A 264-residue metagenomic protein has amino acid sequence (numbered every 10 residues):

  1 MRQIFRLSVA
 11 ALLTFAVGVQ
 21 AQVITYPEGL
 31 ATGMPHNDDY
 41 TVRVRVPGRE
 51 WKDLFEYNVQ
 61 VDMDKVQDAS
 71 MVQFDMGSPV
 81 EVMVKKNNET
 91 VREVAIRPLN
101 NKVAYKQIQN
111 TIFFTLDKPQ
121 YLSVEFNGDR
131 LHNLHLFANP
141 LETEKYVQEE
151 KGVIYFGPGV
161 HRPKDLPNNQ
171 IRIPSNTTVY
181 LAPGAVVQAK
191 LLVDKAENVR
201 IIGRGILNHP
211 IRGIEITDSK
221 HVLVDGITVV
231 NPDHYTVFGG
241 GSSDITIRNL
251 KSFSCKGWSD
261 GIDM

Functional and structural regions predicted by a protein language model:
R2-A10: Sec-dependent signal peptide recognition, specifically the positively charged N-region followed immediately by
A16-G18: N-terminal signal peptide c-region/cleavage motif recognized by signal peptidases
A21-S175, V186-Q188, K195-N198: Extracellular "leader-to-stem" segments immediately downstream of a signal peptide or signal-anchor in secreted/lumenal
F114-L116, H161-T178, V186-I202, N208-L223 (+2 more regions): Extracellular beta-strand-rich solenoid/capping regions of secreted or surface-exposed proteins that bind or remodel
D244-I245, K251-M264: Solenoidal tandem-repeat scaffolds enriched in leucines and small polar residues
